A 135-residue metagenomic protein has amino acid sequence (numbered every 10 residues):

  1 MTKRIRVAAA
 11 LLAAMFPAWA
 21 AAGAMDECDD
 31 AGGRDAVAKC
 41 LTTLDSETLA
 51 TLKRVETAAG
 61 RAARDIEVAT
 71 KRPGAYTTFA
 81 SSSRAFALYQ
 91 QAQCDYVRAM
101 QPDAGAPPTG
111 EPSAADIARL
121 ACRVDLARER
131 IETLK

Functional and structural regions predicted by a protein language model:
M1-A9: Bacterial N-terminal signal peptides that target proteins for export
T2, A21-K135: N-terminal alpha-helical modules
L12: Compact interaction modules built on cysteine/histidine frameworks
M15-A20: N-terminal signal peptide c-region/cleavage motif recognized by signal peptidases
